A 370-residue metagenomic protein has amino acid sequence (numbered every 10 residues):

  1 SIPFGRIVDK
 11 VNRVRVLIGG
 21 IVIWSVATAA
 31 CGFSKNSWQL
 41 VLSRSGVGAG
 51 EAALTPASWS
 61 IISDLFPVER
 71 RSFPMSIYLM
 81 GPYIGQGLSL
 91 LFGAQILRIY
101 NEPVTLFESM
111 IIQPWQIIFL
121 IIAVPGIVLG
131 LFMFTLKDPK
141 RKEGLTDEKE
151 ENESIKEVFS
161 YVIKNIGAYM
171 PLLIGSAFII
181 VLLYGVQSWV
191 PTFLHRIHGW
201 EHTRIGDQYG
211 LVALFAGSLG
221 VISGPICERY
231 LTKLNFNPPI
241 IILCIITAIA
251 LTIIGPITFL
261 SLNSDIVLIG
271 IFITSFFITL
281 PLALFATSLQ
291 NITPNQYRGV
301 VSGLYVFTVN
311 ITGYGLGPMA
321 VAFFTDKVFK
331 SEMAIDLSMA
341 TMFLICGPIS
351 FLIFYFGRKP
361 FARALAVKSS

Functional and structural regions predicted by a protein language model:
S1-W38: Conserved MFS/SLC helix-loop-helix module at the cytosolic interface between two early adjacent transmembrane helices
N12, F33-Q39, G50, P67 (+1 more regions): Helix-breaking motifs and short loop linkers at transmembrane-helix boundaries and internal kinks in secondary membrane
R15-A30, P238-G255: Structural signature of the two symmetry-related core transmembrane helices
S43-Y83: Cytoplasmic helix-loop-helix junction between adjacent transmembrane helices in 12-TM secondary transporters
S72-R98, A213-V221, V306-P318: Glycine-rich segments within core transmembrane alpha-helices of 12-TM secondary carriers
Y78, P82-D138: Helix-loop-helix hairpin linking two adjacent transmembrane segments in secondary transporters
F134-V158, L365-S369: Flexible cytoplasmic inter-helical loops of multi-pass small-molecule transporters
N165-G224, I278-L282, A286, G313-V321: Extracytoplasmic gate region of multi-pass secondary transporters
